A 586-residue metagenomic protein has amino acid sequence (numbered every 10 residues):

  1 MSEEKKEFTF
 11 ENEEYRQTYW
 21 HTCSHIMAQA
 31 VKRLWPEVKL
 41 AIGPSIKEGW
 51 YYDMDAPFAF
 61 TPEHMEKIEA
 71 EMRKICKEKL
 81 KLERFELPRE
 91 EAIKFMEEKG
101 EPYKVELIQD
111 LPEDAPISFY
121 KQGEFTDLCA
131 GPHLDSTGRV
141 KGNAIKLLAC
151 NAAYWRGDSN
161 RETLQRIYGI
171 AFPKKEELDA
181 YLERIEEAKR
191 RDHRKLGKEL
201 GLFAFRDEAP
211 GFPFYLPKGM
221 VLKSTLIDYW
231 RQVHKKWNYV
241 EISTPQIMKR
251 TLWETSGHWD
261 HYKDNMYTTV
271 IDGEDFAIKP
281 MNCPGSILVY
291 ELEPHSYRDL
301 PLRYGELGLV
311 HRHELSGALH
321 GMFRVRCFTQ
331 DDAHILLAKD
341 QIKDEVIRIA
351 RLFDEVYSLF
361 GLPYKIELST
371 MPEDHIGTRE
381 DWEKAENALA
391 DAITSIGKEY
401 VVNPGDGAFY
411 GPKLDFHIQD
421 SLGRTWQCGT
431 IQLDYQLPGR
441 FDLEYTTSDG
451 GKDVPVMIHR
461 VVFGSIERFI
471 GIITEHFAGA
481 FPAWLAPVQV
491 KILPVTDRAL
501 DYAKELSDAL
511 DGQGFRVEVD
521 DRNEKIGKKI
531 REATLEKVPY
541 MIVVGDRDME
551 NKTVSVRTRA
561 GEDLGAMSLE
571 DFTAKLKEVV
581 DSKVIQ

Functional and structural regions predicted by a protein language model:
M1-K39, K47, D53-Q586: NTP/phosphate- and nucleic-acid-binding module
G43: N-terminal single-stranded DNA-binding subdomain of primase/primase-helicase replication proteins
